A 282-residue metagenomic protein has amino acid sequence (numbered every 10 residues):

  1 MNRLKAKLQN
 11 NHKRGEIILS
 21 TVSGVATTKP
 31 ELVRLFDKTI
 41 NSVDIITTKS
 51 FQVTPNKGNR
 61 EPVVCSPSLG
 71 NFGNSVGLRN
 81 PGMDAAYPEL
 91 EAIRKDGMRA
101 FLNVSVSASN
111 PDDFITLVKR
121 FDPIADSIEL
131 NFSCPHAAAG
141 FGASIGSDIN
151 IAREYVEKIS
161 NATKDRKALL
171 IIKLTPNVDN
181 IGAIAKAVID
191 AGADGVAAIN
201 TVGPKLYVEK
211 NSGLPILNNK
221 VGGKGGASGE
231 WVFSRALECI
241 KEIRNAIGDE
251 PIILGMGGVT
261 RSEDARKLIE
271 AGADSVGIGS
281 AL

Functional and structural regions predicted by a protein language model:
M1, A227-P251, T260-L282: Alpha/beta catalytic cores of nucleotide-metabolism and tRNA/nucleoside-modifying enzymes
M1-L102, V106-I115: N-terminal capping/small domains of soluble enzymes
H12-T21, G97-V104, A162-T175, N245-M256: Short beta-strand/loop segments at the ligand-binding rim of alpha/beta enzyme cores
T21, I46, A86, V104 (+5 more regions): Conserved, mostly hydrophobic/aromatic
P30-K38, D112-P123, V178-A191, I243-A246 (+1 more regions): Catalytic cores of alpha/beta
T48-V53, N131-H136, G195-K205, G258-V259 (+1 more regions): Glycine-rich phosphate-binding active-site loops on the catalytic face of alpha/beta enzymes
F72, N80, P135-N150, I184-D249: Glycine/Thr-rich beta-alpha phosphate-binding loop at enzyme active sites
M83, Y87-R94, F114-K119, I149-S160 (+3 more regions): Generic structural signal for well-ordered alpha-helices, preferentially at hydrophobic/aromatic core positions
